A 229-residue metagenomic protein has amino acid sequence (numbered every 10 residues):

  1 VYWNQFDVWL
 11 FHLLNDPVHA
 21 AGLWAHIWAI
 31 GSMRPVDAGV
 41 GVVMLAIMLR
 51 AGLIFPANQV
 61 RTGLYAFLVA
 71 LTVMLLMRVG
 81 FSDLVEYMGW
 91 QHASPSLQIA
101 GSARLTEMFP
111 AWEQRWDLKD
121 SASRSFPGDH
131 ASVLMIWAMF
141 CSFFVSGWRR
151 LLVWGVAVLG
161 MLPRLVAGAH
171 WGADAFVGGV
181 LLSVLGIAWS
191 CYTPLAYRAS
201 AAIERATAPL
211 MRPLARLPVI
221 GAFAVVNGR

Functional and structural regions predicted by a protein language model:
V1-A46, G80-D120, E204-R229: N-terminal transmembrane-helix/juxtamembrane module of multi-pass inner/ER membrane proteins
V18-H26, I54-G63, P163-W171: Membrane-helix interfacial "entry" motifs
W28, R61-V73, R149-V153, A173-V177: Alpha-helical transmembrane segments of integral membrane proteins
V42-G52, L134-S142: Hydrophobic, aromatic-rich transmembrane alpha-helices and their immediate juxtamembrane boundary segments
L45-Y87: Interfacial segments of alpha-helical transmembrane regions
A51-P56, L84-G89, A93, R149 (+1 more regions): Membrane-interfacial segments
P110-R229: Membrane-embedded catalytic cores of phosphoryl/pyrophosphoryl-handling enzymes
